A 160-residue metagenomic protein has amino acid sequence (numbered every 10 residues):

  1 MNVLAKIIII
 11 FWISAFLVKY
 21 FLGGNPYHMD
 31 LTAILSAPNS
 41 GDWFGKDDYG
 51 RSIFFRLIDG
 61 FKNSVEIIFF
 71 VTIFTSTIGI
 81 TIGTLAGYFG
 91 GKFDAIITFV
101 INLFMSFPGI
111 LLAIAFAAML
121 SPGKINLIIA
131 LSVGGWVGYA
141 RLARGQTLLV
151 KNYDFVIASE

Functional and structural regions predicted by a protein language model:
M1-H28: N-terminal signal-anchor/first transmembrane alpha helix
K6, K62, E66-F70, L112 (+2 more regions): Internal alpha-helical transmembrane segments of multi-pass membrane proteins, especially GPCRs
A15-K19, G83, A113, A117: Structural signal for membrane-spanning alpha-helices in multi-pass inner-membrane proteins, emphasizing helix cores
W43, D47, I53, Y88 (+1 more regions): Generic hydrophobic transmembrane alpha-helix motif, especially the helices
I53-Y88: Transmembrane alpha-helix signature in integral membrane proteins
G83, A113, A130, V156-I157: Interfacial helix-capping/hinge residues at the ends of transmembrane alpha-helices
R144-E160: Membrane-helix/interface signature in polytopic inner-membrane proteins
